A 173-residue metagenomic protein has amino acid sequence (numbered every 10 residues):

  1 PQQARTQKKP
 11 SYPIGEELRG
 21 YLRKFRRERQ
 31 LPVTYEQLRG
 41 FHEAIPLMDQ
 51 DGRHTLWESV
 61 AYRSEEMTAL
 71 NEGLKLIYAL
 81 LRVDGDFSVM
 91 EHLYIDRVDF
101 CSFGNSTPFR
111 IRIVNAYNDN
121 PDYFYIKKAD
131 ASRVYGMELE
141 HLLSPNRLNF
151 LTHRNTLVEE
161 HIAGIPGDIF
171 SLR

Functional and structural regions predicted by a protein language model:
P1-D86: Regulatory N- and C-terminal appendages and interdomain linkers associated with kinase/kinase-like NTP transferase
M67-R173: Conserved ATP-binding subdomain of kinase catalytic cores across diverse folds
